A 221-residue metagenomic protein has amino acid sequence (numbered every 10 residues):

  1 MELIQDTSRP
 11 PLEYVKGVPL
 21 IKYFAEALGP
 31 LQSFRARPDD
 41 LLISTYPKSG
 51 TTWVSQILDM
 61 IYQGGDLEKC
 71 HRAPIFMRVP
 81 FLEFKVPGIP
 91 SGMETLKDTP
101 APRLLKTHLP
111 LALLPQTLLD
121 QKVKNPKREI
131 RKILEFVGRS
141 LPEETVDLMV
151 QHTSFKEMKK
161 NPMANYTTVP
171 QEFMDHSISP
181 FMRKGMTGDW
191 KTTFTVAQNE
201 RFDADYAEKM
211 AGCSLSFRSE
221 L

Functional and structural regions predicted by a protein language model:
M1-K124, I130, E144, M163-L221: PAPS-dependent sulfotransferase catalytic domain
Q63, H152-S154: Short edge-strand/loop segments of extracellular domains
K132-R139: Extended serine/threonine-enriched, polar tracts that run as long, contiguous segments within proteins
K156-K159: Short, basic alpha-helical nucleic acid-contact segments in DNA-binding proteins and DNA transaction factors
